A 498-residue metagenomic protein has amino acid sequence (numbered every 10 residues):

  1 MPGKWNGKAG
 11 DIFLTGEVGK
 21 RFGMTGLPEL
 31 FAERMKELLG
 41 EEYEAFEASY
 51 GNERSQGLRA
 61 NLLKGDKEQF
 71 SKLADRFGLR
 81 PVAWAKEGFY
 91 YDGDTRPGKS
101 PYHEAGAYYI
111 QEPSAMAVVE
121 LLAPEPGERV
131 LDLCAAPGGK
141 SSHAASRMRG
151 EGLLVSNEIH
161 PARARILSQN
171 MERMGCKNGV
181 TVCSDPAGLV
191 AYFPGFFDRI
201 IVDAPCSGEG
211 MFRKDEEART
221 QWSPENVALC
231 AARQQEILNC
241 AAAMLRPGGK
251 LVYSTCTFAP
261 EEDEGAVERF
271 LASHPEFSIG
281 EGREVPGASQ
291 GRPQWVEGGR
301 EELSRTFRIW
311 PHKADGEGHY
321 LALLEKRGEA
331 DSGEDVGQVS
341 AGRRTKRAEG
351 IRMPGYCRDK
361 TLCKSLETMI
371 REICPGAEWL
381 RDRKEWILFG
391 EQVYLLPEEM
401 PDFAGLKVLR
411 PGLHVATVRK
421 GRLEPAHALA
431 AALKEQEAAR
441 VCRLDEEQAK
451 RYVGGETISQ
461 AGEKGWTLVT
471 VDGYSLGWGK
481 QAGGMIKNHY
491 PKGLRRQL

Functional and structural regions predicted by a protein language model:
P2-N6, I12-L38, E42-R76, E317 (+1 more regions): Polybasic, low-complexity RNA-engagement segments
R59-M116: Conserved AdoMet
E125-P126, A191-I201: A short acidic, Gly/Pro-enriched loop at the edge of an enzyme's catalytic core that lines a small-molecule cofactor
G127-C134: Conserved class I S-adenosyl-L-methionine
P137-G150: Conserved SAM-binding loop of SAM-dependent methyltransferases across substrates and taxa, primarily the Class I
R149, L245-P247: Helix-to-beta-strand junctions that scaffold the AdoMet/dcAdoMet cofactor pocket in Class I SAM-dependent enzymes
I159-P194: S-adenosyl-L-methionine
A162, D198-N239, C256-D263, F277 (+1 more regions): Mobile active-site "lid"/loop adjacent to the S-adenosyl-L-methionine
